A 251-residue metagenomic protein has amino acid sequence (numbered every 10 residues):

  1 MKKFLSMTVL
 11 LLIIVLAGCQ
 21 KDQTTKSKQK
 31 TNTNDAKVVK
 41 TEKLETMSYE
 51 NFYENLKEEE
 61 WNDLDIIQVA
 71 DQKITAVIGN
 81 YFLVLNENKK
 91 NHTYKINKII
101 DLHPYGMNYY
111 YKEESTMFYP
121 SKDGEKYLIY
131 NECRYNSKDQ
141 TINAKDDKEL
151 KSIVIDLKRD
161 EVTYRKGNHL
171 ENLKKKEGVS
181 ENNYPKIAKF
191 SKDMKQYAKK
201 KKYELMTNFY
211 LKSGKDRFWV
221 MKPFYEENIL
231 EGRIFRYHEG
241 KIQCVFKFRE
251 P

Functional and structural regions predicted by a protein language model:
M1-F4: Positively charged n-region of N-terminal signal peptides that target proteins for export
V15-G18: C-terminal motif of bacterial Sec signal peptides marking the signal peptidase cleavage site
Q23-Q72, L83: N-terminal, intrinsically disordered, polar/charged segments of Gram-positive cell-envelope systems that serve as
K37-L56, F82-G106, Y135-K202, R233-E250: Surface-exposed loop/turn elements that mediate protein-protein interactions on large endomembrane-trafficking
E60-I67, M107-P120, E171-K176, L205-L211 (+1 more regions): Repeated scaffold domains used in trafficking and secretory/extracellular systems, primarily beta-propellers
D63-Q68, T75-A76, T116-S121, I153-I155 (+3 more regions): Short, exposed beta-strand/loop patches in secreted or surface proteins that constitute
D65-I78, L83, E125-N136, K175-E181 (+5 more regions): Short beta-strand elements that form the blades of beta-propeller/WD-repeat-like and other beta-sheet-rich scaffold
I78-N80, Y111-S115, D146-L150, L205-M206 (+1 more regions): Short, surface-exposed coil-to-beta transition loops
